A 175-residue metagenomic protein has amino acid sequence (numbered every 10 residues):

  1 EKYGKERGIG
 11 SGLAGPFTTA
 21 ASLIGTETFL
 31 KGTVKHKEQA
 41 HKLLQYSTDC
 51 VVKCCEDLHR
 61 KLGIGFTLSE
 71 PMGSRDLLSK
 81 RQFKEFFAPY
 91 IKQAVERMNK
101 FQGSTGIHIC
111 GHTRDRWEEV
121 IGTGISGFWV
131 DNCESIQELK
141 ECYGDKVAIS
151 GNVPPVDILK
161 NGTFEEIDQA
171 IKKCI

Functional and structural regions predicted by a protein language model:
E1-I175: Active-site loop segments of alpha/beta catalytic cores
